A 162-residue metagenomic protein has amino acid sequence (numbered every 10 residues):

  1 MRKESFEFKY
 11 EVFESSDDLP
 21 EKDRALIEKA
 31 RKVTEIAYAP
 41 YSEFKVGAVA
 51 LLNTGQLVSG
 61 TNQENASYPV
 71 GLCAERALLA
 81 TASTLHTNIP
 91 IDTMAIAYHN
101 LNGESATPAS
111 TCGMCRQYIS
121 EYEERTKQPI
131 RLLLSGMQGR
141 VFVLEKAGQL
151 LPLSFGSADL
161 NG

Functional and structural regions predicted by a protein language model:
M1-I36, A80, H86-G162: C-terminal binding/interaction regions
A39-S42: Short loop/turn motifs at secondary-structure junctions and domain boundaries
K45-L52: Short beta-strand scaffold segments in enzyme catalytic cores
V46, Q63, C73, F155-G156 (+1 more regions): Short capping/connector residues at structural and topological boundaries
L52-Q56, G136-Q138: Short acidic-glycine loop/turn motifs at beta-strand connectors
G55-M94: Helix-adjacent hinge/juxtasegments
